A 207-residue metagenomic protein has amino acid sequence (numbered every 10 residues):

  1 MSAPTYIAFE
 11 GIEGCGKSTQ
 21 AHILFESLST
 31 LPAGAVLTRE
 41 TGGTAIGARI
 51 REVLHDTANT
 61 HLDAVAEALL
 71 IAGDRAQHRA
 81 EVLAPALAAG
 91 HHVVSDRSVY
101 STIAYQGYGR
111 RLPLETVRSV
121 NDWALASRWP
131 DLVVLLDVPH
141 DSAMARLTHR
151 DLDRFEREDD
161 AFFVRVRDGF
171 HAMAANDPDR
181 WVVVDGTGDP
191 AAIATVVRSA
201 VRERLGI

Functional and structural regions predicted by a protein language model:
S2, H22-F25, D141-I207: NTP-dependent small-molecule kinase module
Y6: Walker A (P-loop) ATP-phosphate-binding motif of ABC ATPase nucleotide-binding domains
F9: Hydrophobic anchor at the beta1->P-loop junction of P-loop NTPases
G14: Walker A (P-loop) phosphate-binding loop of P-loop NTPases
K17: Conserved lysine of the Walker
A33-L125, V196: ATP-dependent small-molecule kinase phosphotransfer cores that center on conserved nucleotide phosphate-binding segments
V36, L69, L132, D153 (+1 more regions): Structural signal for short hydrophobic segments within the conserved structured cores of catalytic domains across
T102-D168: A glycine- and Lys/Arg-enriched "phosphate-lid" helix/loop adjacent to the NTP-binding pocket of small-molecule kinases
